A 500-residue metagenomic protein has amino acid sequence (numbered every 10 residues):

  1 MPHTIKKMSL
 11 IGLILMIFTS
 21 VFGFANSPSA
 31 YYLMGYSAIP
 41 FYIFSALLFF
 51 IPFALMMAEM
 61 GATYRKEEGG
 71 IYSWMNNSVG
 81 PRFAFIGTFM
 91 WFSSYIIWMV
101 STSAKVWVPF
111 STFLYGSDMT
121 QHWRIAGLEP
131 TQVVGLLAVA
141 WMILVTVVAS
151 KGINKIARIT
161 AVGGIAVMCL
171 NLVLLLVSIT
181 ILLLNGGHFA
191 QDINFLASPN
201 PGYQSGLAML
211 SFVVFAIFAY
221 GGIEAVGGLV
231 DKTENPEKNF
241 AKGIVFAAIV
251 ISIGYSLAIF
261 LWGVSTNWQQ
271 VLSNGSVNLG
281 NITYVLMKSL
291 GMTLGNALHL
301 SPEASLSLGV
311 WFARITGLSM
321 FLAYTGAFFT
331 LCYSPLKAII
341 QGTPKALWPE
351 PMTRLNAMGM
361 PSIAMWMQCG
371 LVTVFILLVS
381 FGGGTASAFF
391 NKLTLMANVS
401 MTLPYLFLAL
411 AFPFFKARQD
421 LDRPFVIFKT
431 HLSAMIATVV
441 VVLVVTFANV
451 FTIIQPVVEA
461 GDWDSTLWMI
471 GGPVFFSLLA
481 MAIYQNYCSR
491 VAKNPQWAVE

Functional and structural regions predicted by a protein language model:
M1-P40, F44, F50-A58, Y64-K66 (+1 more regions): Membrane-interface "cap" regions at the ends of multi-pass membrane proteins
P2-I5, L355-M358, T402-I454: C-terminal membrane-solvent junction of multi-pass transporters and transport-like membrane proteins
K6, I39-P40, H122-A126, P130-Q132 (+1 more regions): Helix-loop-helix junctions that connect adjacent transmembrane segments in multi-pass membrane transporters
S29-P40, H122-T131, I153-G163, F375-L408 (+2 more regions): Transmembrane helix-loop boundary segments of multi-pass membrane transporters
L55-E59, E67-A138, F328-P335: Hydrophobic transmembrane alpha-helices that form the core helical bundles of multi-pass secondary transporters
S73, I249-F328, P349-F389: TM-loop-TM module centered on a large, flexible mid-protein loop between adjacent transmembrane helices in multi-pass
M90-V106, A225-L229, E303-E350, A411-F412: Membrane-helix boundary/coupling elements in multi-pass transport proteins
G135-H188, I244-I249, T394-F407, T430-V440 (+2 more regions): Membrane-interface loop-to-helix entry segments
